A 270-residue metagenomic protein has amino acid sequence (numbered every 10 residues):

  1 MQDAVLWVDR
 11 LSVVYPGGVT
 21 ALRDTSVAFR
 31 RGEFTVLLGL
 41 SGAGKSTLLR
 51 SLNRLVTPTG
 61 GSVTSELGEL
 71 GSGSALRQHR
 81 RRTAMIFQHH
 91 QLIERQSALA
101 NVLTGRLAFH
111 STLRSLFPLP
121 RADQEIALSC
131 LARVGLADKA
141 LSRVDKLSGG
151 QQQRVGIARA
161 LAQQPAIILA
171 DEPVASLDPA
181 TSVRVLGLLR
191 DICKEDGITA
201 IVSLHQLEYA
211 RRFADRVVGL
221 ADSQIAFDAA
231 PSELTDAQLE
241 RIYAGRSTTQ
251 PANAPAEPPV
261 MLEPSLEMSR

Functional and structural regions predicted by a protein language model:
P16, E69-A84, L113-P120, L234: ABC ATPase NBD coupling module
N53: Helix-to-loop junction immediately C-terminal to a conserved catalytic motif
H110, R114-D138: Conserved ABC ATPase "signature" region
R143-L147, Q151: Conserved ABC ATPase signature
Q164: Conserved catalytic motifs of ABC-family nucleotide-binding domains
I168-D171: Catalytic Walker B motif of ABC-type/P-loop ATPase nucleotide-binding domains
P179-T181: Helix N-cap at the start of a conserved alpha-helix in ABC-type nucleotide-binding domains
